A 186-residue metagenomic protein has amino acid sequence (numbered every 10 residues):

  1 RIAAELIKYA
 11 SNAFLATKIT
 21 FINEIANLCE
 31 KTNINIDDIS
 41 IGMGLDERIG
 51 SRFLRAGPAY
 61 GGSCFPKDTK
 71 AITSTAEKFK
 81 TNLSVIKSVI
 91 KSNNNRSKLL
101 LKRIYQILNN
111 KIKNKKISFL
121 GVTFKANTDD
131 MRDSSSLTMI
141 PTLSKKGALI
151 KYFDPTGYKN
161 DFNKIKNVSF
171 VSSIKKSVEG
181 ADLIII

Functional and structural regions predicted by a protein language model:
R1-I186: Structural/interface elements that position substrates and couple domains in central-metabolism enzymes
